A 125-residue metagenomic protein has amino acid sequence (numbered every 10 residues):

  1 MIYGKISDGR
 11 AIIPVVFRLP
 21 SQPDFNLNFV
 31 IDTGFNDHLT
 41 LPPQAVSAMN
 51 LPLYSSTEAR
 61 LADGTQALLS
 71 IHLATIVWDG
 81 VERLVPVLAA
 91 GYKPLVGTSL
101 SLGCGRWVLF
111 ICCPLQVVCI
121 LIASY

Functional and structural regions predicted by a protein language model:
M1-Y125: Pepsin/retropepsin-fold aspartyl endopeptidases
